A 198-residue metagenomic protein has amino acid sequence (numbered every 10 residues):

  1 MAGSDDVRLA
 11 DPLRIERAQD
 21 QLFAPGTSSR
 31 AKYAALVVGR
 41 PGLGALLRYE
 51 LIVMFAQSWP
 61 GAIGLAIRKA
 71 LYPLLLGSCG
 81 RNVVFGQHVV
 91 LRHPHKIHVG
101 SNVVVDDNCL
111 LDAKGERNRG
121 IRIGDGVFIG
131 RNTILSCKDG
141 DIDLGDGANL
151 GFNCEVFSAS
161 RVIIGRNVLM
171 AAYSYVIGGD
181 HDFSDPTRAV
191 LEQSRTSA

Functional and structural regions predicted by a protein language model:
M1-N82, N167, Y173-S174, G179-R188 (+1 more regions): Terminal amphipathic alpha-helical/low-complexity segments used for targeting or macromolecular assembly
V90-V99, V104-A198: Flexible, glycine/small-residue-enriched loop-and-beta-strand segment within the central core of proteins
